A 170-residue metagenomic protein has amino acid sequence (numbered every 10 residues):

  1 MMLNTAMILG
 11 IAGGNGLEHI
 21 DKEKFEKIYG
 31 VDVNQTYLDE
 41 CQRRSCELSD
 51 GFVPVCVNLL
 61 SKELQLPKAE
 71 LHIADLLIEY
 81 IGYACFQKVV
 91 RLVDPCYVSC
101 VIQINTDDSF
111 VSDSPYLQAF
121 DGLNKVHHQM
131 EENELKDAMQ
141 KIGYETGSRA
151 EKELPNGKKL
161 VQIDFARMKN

Functional and structural regions predicted by a protein language model:
M1-P67, A84, K88, S99-N170: Class I (Rossmann-like) S-adenosyl-L-methionine-dependent methyltransferase catalytic domain, capturing the SAM-binding
L3, K68-A69, A74, P95: Local beta-strand N-terminus motif with an aromatic residue
E70-A84: A short SAM/SAH-binding and catalytic strip from SAM-dependent methyltransferases
I81, V93-P95: Helix-to-beta-strand junctions that scaffold the AdoMet/dcAdoMet cofactor pocket in Class I SAM-dependent enzymes
